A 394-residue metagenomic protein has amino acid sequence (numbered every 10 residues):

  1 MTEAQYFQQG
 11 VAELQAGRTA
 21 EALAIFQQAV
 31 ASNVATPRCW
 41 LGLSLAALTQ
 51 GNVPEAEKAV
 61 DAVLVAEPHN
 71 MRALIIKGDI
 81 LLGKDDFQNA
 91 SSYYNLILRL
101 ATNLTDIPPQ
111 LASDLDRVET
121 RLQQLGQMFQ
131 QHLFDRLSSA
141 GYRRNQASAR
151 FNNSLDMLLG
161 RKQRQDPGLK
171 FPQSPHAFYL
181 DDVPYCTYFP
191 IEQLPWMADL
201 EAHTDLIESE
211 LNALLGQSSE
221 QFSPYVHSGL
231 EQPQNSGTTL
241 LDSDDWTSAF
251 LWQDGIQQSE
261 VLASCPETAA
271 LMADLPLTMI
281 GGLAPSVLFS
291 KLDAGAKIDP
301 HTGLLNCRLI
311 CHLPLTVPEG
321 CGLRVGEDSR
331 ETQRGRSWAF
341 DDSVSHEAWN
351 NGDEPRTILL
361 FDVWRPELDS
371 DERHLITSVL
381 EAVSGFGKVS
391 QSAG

Functional and structural regions predicted by a protein language model:
V65, I76-D79, G83-D85, N89-S91 (+4 more regions): Fe(II)/2-oxoglutarate oxygenase catalytic core
T316-R334: A short beta-strand-loop-beta hairpin characteristic of the jelly-roll/cupin
